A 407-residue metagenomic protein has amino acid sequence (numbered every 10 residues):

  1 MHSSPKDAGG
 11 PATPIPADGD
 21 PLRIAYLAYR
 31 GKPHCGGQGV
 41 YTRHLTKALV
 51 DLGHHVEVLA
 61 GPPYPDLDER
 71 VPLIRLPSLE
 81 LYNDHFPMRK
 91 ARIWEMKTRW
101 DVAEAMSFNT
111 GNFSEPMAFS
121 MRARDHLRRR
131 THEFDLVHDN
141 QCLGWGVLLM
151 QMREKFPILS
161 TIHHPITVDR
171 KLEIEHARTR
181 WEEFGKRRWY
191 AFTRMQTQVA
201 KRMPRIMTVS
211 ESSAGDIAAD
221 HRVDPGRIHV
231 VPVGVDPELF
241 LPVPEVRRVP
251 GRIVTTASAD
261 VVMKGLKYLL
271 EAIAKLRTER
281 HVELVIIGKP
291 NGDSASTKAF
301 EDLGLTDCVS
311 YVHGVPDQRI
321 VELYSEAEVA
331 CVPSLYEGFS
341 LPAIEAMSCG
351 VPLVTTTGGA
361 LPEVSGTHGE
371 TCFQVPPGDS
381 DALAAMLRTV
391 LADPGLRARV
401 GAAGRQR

Functional and structural regions predicted by a protein language model:
H2, G10, P14-P21, L59-L127: A conserved catalytic-core segment of Leloir-type glycosyltransferases
F86-G111, M152-T197: Acceptor-binding helix/loop patch of EC 2.4 sugar-transfer enzymes, predominantly nucleotide-sugar-dependent
S212, G234: Carbohydrate-associated surface elements
P244-I273, V285: Conserved donor-binding/catalytic core segment of Leloir-type glycosyltransferases
S296-Q318: Nucleotide-activated donor-binding/catalytic signature segment of Leloir-type glycosyltransferases, i.e., the conserved
G314, E322-A327: Short alpha-helical donor nucleotide-sugar binding micro-motif in glycosyltransferases
L335: Aromatic "clamp/platform" in nucleotide-sugar-dependent glycosyltransferases that forms part of the donor/acceptor
T367-H368, C372-S380, T389-P394: Conserved acidic donor-binding segment of nucleotide-sugar-dependent glycosyltransferases
